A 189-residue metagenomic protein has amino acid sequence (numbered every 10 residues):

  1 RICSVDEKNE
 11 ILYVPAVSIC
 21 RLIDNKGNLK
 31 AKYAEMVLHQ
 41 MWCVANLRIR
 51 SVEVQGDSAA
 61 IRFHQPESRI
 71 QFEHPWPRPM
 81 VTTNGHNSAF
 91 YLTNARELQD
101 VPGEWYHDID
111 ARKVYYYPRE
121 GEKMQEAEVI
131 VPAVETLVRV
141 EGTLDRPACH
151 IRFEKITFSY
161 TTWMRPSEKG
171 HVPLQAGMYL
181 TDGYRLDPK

Functional and structural regions predicted by a protein language model:
R1-K189: Extracellular polysaccharide-degrading/modifying enzymes targeting complex plant/algal/animal polysaccharides
